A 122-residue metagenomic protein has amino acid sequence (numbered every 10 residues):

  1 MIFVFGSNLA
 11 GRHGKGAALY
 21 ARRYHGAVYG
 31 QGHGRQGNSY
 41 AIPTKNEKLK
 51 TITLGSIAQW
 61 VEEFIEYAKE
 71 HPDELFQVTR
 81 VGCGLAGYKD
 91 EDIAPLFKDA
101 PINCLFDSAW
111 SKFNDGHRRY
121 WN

Functional and structural regions predicted by a protein language model:
M1-N122: Macrodomain-like recognition of ADP-ribose-binding/processing modules
